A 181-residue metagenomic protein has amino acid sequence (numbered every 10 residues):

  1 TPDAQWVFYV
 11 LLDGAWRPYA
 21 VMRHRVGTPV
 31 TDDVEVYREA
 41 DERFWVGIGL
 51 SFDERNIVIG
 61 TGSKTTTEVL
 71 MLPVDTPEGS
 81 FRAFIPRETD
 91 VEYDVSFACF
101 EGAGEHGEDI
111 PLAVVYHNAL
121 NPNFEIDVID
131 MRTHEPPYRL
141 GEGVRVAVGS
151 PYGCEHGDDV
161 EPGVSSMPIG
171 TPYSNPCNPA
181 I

Functional and structural regions predicted by a protein language model:
T1, T28, D75-E78, G102-E108 (+2 more regions): Secondary-structure transition/capping motifs at alpha-helix termini and the adjoining loop/turn into the next element
T1-V10, D41-G60, E88-Y116, E142 (+1 more regions): Conserved beta-propeller blade repeats
P2-D3, V10-A20, E39-R43, T61-E68 (+1 more regions): A flexible loop/linker signature enriched in serine peptidases of the S9 family
Y19-G62, M71: Polar, glycine-rich mid-to-C-terminal structural blocks that act as macromolecule-binding/assembly scaffolds
H24, L72-V74, I129-M131: Hydrophobic/aromatic beta-strand positions that recur at structurally equivalent sites within the blades
T28-A40, D75-P86, H134-R145, G170: Blade-edge beta-strand/turn elements of extracellular beta-propeller and related beta-sheet repeat scaffolds
E39, S51, T67-E92, A98: Surface-exposed beta-loop-beta
Y116-N118, F124-G141, V146-G149: Helix-coil-helix junctions within alpha-helical repeat/solenoid scaffolds
